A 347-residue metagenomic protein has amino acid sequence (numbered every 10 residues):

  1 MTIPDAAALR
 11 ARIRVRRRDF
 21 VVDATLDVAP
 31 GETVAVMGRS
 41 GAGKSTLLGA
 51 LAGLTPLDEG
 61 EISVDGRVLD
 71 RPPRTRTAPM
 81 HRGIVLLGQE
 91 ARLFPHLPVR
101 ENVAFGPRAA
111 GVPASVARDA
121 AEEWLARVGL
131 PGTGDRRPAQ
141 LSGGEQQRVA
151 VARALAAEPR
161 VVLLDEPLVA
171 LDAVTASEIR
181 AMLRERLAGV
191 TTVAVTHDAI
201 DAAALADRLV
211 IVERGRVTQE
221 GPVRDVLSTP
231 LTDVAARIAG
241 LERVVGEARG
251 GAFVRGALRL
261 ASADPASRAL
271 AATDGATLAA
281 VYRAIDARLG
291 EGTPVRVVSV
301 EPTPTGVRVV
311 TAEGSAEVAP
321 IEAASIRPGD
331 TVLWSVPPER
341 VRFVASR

Functional and structural regions predicted by a protein language model:
D5, R12-T33, M37, A42-S45 (+2 more regions): Non-catalytic connector elements of ABC transporters
R12, L227-G256: C-terminal boundary and immediately downstream tail of ABC-type ATPase nucleotide-binding domains
A35, R76-A78, R82-R92, A104: ABC nucleotide-binding domain signature
L54-V64, A157: Conserved post-Walker A/P-loop segment of ABC ATPase nucleotide-binding domains
E61-R82, P113: ABC ATPase NBD Q-loop/coupling interface
L69, R74-T75, F94, P138-A139 (+2 more regions): Conserved ABC ATPase nucleotide-binding domain signature region
G83, H96-L231: ABC ATPase nucleotide-binding domains
G88-L97, L168, E301: ABC ATPase nucleotide-binding domain signature
